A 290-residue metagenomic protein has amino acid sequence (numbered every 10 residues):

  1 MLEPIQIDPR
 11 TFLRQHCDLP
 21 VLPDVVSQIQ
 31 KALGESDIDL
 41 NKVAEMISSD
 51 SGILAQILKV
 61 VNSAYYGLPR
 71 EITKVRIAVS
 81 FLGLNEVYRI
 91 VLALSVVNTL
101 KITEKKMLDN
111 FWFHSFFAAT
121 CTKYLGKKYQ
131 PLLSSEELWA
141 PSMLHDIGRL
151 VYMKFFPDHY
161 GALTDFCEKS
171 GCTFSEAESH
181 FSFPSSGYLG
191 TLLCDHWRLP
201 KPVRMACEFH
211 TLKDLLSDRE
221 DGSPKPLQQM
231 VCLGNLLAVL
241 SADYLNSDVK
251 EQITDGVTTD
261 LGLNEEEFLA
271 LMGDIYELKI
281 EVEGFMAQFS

Functional and structural regions predicted by a protein language model:
M1-H159, E168, C172-E251, F289-S290: Conserved alpha-helical "signature site" that marks functionally important helical segments or helix/loop junctions
M1-T11, L19, D255-S290: Terminal helices and disordered tails flanking the catalytic cores of nucleotide-processing hydrolases
A162: Catalytic and substrate-binding regions of cell-wall glycan-acting enzymes that process beta-1,4-linked
